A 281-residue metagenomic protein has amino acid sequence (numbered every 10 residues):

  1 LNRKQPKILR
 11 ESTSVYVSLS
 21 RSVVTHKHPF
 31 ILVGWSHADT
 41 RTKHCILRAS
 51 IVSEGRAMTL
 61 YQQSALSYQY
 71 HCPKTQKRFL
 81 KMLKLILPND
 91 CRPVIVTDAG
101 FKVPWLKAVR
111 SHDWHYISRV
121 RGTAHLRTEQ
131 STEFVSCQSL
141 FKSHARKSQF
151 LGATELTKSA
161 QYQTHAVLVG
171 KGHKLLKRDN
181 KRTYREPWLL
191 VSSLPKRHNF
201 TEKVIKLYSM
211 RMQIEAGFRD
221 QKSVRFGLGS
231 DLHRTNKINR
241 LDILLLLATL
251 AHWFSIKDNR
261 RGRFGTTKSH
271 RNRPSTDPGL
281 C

Functional and structural regions predicted by a protein language model:
L1-Q5: Low-complexity, highly charged intrinsically disordered N-terminal segments that act as targeting/localization
I8-Y16, V24-P29, T42, S53-C281: Single, function-defining residue in the core of a domain
R21: Catalytic-site beta-strand/loop segments enriched in glycine and acidic/polar residues
G34-I46: An active-site-proximal beta-strand-loop segment
L47-I51: Short beta-strand scaffold segments in enzyme catalytic cores
